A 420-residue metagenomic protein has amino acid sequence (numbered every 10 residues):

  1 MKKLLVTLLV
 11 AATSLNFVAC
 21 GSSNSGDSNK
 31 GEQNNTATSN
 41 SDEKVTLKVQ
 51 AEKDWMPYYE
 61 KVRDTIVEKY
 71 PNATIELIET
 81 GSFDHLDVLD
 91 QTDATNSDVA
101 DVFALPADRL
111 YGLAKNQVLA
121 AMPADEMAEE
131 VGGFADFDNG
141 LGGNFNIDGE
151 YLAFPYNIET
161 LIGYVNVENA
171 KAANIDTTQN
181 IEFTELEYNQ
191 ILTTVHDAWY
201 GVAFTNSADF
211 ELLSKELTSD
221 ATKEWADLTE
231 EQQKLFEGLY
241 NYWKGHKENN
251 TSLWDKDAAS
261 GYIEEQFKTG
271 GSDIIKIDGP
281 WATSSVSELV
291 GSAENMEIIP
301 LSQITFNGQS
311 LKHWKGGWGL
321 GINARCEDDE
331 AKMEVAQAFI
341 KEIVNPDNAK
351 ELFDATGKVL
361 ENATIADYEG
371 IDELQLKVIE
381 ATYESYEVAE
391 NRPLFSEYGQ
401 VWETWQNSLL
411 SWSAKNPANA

Functional and structural regions predicted by a protein language model:
L5-V6, C20-Y111, E351, N416: Conserved N-terminal structural module of periplasmic/extracytoplasmic solute-binding proteins
Y58, V62, L235-L239, R325-I343: Short amphipathic alpha-helical coupling segments at ligand-binding clamshell hinges and other catalytic/signaling
A107-L161, K171-A173, E297-P300: Hinge/lid segment of periplasmic solute-binding proteins
N146, W314, T356-V359, A363-A366 (+1 more regions): C-terminal capping/gating helix-and-loop segments adjacent to ligand/active sites or protein-protein/ligand interfaces
E150-Y156, L161, I181-L228: Extracytoplasmic/periplasmic solute-binding protein
A221-D257: Glycine-centered hinge/linker elements that transmit conformational signals in sensory and ligand-binding systems
H246-A331: Extracytoplasmic/periplasmic substrate-binding proteins
I340-T364: Periplasmic-binding protein-like
